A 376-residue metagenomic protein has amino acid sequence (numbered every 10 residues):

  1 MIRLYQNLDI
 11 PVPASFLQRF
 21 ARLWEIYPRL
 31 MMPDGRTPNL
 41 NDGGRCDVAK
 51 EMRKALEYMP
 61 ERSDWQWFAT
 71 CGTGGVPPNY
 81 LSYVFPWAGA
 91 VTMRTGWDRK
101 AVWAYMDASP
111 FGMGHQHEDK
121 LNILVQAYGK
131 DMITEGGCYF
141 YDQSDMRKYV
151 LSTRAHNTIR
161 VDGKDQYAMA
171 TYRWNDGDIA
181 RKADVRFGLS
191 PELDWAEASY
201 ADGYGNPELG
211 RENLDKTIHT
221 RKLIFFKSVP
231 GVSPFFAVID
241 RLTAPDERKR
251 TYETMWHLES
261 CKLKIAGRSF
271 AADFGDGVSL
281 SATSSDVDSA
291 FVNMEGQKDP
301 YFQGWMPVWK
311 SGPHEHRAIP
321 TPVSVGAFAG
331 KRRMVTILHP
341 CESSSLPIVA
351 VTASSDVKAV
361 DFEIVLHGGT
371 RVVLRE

Functional and structural regions predicted by a protein language model:
M1-I133, F328-R333, A350-E376: Carbohydrate-active enzyme catalytic cores, enriched for enzymes that act on polyanionic acidic polysaccharides
D42-G44, K50, Y139-E376: CBM-like, beta-strand-rich accessory domains located in the C-terminal region of large, secreted polysaccharide-active
A101-A104, G114-Q116, I133-E135, D142-Q143 (+2 more regions): Short helix/loop capping segments that flank catalytic or ligand/cofactor-binding pockets
Y128, G136, V161: Short glycine-rich loop/turn motifs that provide flexible caps or phosphate-binding loops at active sites
